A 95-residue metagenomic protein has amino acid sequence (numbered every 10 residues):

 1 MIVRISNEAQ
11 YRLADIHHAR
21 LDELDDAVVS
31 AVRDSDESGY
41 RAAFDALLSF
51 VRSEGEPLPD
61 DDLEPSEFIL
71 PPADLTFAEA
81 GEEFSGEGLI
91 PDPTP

Functional and structural regions predicted by a protein language model:
M1-V32, Y40-L47: Amphipathic alpha-helical packing elements
D26, R33, S49-E56, S85-I90: Generic surface-pattern signal
G39-A46, F50, P71-P72, D92: Surface-exposed peri-terminal alpha-helical interaction modules
A43-P65: Helix-rich interaction surfaces within compact, conserved domain-sized segments that mediate assembly or partner
P59-P95: Charged low-complexity stretches with an acidic bias
